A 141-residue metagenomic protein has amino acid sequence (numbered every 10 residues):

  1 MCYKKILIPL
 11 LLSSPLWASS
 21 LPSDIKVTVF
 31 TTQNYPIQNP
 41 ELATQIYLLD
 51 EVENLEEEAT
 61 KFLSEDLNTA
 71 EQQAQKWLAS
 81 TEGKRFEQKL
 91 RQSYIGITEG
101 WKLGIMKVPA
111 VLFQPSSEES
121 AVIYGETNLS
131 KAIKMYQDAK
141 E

Functional and structural regions predicted by a protein language model:
M1-C2: N-terminal secretory signal peptides that target proteins for export/translocation
K5-S14: Sec-dependent N-terminal signal peptides
S19-E65, F113: Local sequence-structure signature of Cys/Sec-based thiol-disulfide redox active-site neighborhoods
T32-N34, S116-E118, T127-N128: Solvent-exposed coil/turn segments that connect beta secondary-structure elements in extracytoplasmic/periplasmic
E56, L63-L78: Short, mixed-charge low-complexity intrinsically disordered segments
L78, G83-M106: Thioredoxin-like thiol-disulfide oxidoreductase module
P109-S120: A short, hydrophobic beta-strand/beta-hairpin element that forms part of a small beta-sheet core
V122-E141: C-terminal partner/receptor-binding element of secreted or periplasmic proteins
